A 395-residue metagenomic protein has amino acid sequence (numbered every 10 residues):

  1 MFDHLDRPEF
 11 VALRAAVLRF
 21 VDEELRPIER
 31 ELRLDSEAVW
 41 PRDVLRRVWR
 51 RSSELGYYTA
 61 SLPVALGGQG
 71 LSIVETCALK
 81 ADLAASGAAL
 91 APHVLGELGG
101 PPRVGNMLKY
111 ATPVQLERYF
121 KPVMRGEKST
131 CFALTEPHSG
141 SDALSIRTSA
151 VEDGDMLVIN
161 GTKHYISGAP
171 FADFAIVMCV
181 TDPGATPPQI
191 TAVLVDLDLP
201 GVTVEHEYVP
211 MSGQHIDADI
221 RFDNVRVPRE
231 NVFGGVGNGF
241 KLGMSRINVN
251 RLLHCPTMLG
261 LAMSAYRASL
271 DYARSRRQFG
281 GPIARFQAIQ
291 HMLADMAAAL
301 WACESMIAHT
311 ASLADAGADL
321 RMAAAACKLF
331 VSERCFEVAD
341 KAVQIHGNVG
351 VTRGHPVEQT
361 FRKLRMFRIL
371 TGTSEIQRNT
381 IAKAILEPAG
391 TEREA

Functional and structural regions predicted by a protein language model:
M1-A89, Y110-Q115, P122-E127, E152-L157 (+3 more regions): Alpha-helical interface subdomain recognition
L71-I73, D142-L144, G168-D173, T186-Q189 (+1 more regions): Short glycine/proline-enriched turns and hinge-like loops at secondary-structure junctions
A91-V114, G140: N-terminal glycine-rich flavin-associated loop
Y119, I146, T162-H164, E205-Y208: Short beta-alpha junctions and helix-cap segments that line functional grooves
G126-L134: A short, Trp-centered hydrophobic/proline-enriched beta-strand micro-motif
C131, R147-S149, F174-M178, A192-L194 (+2 more regions): Conserved hydrophobic/aromatic beta-strand scaffold that supports enzyme active sites
S145, D198-P228: Flexible, small-/acidic-enriched active-site or ligand-binding loops
M156, N160-E205: A short core secondary-structure module
